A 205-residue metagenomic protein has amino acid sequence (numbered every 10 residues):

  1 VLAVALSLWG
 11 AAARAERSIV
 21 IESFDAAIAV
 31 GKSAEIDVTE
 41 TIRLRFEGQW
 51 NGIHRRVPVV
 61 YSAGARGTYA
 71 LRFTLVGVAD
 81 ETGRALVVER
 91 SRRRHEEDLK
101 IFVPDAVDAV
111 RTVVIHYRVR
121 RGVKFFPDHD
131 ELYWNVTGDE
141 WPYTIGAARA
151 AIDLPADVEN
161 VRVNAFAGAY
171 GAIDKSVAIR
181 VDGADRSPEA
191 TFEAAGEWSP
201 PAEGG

Functional and structural regions predicted by a protein language model:
V1-W9: Bacterial N-terminal signal peptides
G10-G205: Lumenal/extracellular ectodomains and adaptor appendage modules of the eukaryotic vesicle/secretory system
